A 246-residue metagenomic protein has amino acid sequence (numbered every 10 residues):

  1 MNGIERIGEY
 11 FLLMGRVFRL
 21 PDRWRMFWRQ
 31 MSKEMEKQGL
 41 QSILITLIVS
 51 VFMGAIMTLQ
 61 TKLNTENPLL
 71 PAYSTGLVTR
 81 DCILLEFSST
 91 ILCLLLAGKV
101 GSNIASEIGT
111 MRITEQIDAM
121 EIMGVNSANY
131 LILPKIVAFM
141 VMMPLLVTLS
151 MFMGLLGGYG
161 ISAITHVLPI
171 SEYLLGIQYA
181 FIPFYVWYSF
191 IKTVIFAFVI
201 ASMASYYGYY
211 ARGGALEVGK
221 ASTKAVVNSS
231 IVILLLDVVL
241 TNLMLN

Functional and structural regions predicted by a protein language model:
M1-R29, Y207, R212: Short, membrane-interfacial amphipathic segments enriched in basic
Q38-I91, L95: Active-site cofactor/substrate anionic-group-binding motifs, chiefly glycine- and Lys/Arg-rich phosphate-binding loops
G39, I43, L47, F87 (+4 more regions): Selective transmembrane-helix segments that form parts of the transport pathway or gating/packing helices in multipass
V49-F52, L96, L133-S162, I195 (+3 more regions): Hydrophobic alpha-helical transmembrane segments that constitute the membrane-spanning cores of multi-pass membrane
Q60-L84, F152-V194, S202-A221, M244-N246: Membrane-interfacial helix-loop-helix connectors in multipass membrane proteins
T75-D118, M203: Hydrophobic alpha-helical transmembrane segments of multi-pass membrane transport proteins
T110-I132, A215-V218: Short cytoplasmic-facing helical segments at TM-TM junctions of multi-pass membrane proteins
V218, K224-T241: Final/C-terminal transmembrane alpha-helix of multipass membrane proteins
